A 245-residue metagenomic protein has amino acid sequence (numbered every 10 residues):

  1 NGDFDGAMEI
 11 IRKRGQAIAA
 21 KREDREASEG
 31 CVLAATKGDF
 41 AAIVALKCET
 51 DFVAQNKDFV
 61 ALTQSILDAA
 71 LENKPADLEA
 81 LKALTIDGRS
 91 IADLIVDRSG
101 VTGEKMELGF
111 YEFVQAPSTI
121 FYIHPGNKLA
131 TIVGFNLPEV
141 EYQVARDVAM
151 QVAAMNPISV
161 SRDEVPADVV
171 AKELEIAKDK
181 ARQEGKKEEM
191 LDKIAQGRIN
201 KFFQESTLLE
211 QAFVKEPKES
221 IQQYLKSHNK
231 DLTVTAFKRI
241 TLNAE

Functional and structural regions predicted by a protein language model:
N1-E245: N-terminal assembly/interaction segments in proteins that build large macromolecular machines
